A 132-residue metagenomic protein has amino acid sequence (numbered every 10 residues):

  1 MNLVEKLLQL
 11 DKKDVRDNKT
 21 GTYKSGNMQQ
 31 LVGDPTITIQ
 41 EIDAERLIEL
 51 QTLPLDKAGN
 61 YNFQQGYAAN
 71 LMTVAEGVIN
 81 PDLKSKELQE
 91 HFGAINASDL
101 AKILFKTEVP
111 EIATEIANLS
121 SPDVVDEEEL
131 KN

Functional and structural regions predicted by a protein language model:
M1-D17, E129-N132: Low-complexity intrinsically disordered segments
E5-L8, Y23, N60-N62, K86: Short secondary-structure boundary micro-motifs
D17-V32: Short acidic-hydrophobic surface loop/beta-edge motif
G33-N132: Short, surface-exposed, charged amphipathic helix/loop patches that serve as local interaction elements
